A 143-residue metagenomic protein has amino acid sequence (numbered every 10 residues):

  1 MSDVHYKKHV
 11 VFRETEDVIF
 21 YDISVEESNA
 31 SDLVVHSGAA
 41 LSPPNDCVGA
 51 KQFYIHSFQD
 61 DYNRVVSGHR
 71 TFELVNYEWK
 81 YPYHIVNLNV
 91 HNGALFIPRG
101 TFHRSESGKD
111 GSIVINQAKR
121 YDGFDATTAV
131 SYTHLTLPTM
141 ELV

Functional and structural regions predicted by a protein language model:
M1-Q52: A short, N-terminal "cap"/entry segment at the start of jelly-roll beta-barrel domains of the cupin/DSBH fold
G38-D46, H91-A94, P98-G100: Tight coil/turn sites that cap or link beta-strands
S57-F72: Short, conserved beta-strand element in jelly-roll/cupin
E73, H103-G108, N116: Short beta-strand His + acidic residue motifs that chelate non-heme Fe in jelly-roll/DSBH and cupin folds
W79-F96: Short acidic-glycine-tyrosine-enriched beta hairpin
L95-I97, T101-E106, R120, A126: A contiguous pocket-lining binding segment that forms or flanks enzyme active sites
D110-T128: A short hydrophobic beta-strand segment most commonly corresponding to one strand of the jelly-roll/cupin
T133-T139: Conserved small/polar residues in nucleotide/adenosyl-binding loops
